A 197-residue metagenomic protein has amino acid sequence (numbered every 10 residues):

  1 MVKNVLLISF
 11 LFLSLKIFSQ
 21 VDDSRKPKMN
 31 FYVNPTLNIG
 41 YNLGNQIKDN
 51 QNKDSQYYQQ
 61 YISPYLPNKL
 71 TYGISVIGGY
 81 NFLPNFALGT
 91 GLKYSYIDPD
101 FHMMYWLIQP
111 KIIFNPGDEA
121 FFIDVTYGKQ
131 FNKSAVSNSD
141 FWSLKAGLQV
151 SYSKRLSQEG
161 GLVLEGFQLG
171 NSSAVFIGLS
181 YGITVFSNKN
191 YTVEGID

Functional and structural regions predicted by a protein language model:
M1-D23: Bacterial Sec-dependent N-terminal signal peptides
S9, S14, G79, G89-G91 (+5 more regions): Small side chains
Q20-F31, N85, N115-F121, Y152-Q158 (+1 more regions): Short loop/turn motifs that connect adjacent beta-strands in outer-membrane beta-barrel proteins
Q20-G79, S180-N188, D197: Short glycine/proline- and aromatic-enriched beta-strand/turn motifs that initiate or cap beta-hairpins
T36-N42, K93-S95, T126-Q130, V163-F167 (+1 more regions): Outer-membrane beta-barrel pore domains and translocons
Y41, N68, S75-W142, V150-L156: Gram-negative (and chloroplast) outer-membrane scaffold detector with strong preference for beta-barrel transmembrane
N45-D54, F101-W106, S134-W142, N171-G178: Outer-membrane beta-barrel translocator domains and adjoining extracellular loop/strand segments of Gram-negative
A135-S187: A generic hydrophobic-segment detector
